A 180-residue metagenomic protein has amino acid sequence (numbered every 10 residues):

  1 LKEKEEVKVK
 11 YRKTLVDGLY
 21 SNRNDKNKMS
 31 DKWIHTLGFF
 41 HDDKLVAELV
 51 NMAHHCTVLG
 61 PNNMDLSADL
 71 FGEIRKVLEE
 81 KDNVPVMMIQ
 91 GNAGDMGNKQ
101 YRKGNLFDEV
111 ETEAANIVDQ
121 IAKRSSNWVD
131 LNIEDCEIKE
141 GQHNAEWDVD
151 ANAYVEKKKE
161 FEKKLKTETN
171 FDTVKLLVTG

Functional and structural regions predicted by a protein language model:
L1-G180: Non-catalytic substrate/cofactor recognition surfaces at enzyme active-site rims
